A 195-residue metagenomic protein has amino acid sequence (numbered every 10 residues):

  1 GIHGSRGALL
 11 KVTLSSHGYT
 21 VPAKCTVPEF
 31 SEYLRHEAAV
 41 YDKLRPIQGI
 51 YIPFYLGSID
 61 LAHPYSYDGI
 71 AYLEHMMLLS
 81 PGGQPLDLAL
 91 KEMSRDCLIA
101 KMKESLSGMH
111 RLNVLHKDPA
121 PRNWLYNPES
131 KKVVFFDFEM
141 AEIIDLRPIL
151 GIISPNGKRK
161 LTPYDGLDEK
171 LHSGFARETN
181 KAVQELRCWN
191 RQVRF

Functional and structural regions predicted by a protein language model:
G1-H17: ATP-binding glycine-rich phosphate-binding loop
K11-L14, L78-P81, Y126-N127: Conserved hydrophobic "DFG−1" position in protein kinase catalytic cores
T20-T26, E139: Active-site ExK catalytic segment of metal-dependent nucleases
T26, F30-Y33, A38, D42-I99: Conserved structural core of kinase catalytic domains
K91-L98, H110-K117, Y126-F195: C-lobe/activation-segment region of protein kinase-like
S105-M109: Conserved hydrophobic alpha-helix
R122-N123: Conserved protein-kinase catalytic-loop position immediately C-terminal to the HRD catalytic Asp
